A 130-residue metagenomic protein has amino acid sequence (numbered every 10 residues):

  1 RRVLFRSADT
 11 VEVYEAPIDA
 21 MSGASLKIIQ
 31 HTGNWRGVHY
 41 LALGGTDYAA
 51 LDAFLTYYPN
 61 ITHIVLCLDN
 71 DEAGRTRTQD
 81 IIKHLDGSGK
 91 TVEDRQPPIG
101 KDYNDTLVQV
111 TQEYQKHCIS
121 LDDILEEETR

Functional and structural regions predicted by a protein language model:
V3-L4: Short, small-residue-biased leader/transition segments that mark boundaries at the very start of proteins
S7-A8, I61: Short, high-confidence coil segments that cap the C-terminus of an alpha-helix and link into the following beta-strand
A8-D9, R36: Short coil/turn connectors at secondary-structure junctions
V11-V13: Conserved beta-strand elements of the Class I
E15-I18: Helix N-cap/beta->alpha junction signal
S25-R130: TOPRIM fold recognition
